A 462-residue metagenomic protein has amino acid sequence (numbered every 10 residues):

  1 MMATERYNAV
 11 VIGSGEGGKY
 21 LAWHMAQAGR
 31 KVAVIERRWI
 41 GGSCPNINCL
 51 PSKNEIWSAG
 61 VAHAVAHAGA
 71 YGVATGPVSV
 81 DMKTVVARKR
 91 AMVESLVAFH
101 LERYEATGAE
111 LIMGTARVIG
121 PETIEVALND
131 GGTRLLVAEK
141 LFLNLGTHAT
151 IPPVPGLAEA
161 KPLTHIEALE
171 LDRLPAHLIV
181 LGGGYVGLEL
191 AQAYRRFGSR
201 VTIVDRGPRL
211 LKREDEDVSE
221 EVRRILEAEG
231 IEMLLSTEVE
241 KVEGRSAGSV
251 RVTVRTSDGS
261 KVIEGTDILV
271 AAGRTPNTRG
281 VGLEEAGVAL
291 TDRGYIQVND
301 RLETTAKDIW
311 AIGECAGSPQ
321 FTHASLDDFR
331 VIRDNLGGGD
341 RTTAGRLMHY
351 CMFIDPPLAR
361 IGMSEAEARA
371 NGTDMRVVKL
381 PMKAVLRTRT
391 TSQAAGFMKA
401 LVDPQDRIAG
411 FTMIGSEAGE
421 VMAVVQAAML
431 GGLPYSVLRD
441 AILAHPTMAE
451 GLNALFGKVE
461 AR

Functional and structural regions predicted by a protein language model:
A3-G15, L174-G184: Beta1/beta-strand and adjacent pyrophosphate-binding region of the FAD-binding site in flavoprotein oxidoreductases
A3-Y7, H24-R30, I35-L174, T202 (+7 more regions): Glycine-rich flavin
V10-I12, A116, L136-G146, V180-L181 (+4 more regions): Short hydrophobic core segments
V10-R38, S43, L50, N54-V61 (+3 more regions): Flexible, glycine-rich terminal cap/loop adjacent to redox cofactors in electron-transfer oxidoreductases
G18, G184-G187, S325: Catalytic nucleophile loop
W23, Q192, R223-R224, A366: Alpha-helical segments flanking ligand/cofactor-binding loops in enzyme cores
C49, L143-R200, V204, E232-M233 (+3 more regions): Glycine-rich dinucleotide-binding loop and its adjacent helix/turn
A158-L174, V262-N335: FAD-site-proximal beta/loop scaffold in flavoenzymes
